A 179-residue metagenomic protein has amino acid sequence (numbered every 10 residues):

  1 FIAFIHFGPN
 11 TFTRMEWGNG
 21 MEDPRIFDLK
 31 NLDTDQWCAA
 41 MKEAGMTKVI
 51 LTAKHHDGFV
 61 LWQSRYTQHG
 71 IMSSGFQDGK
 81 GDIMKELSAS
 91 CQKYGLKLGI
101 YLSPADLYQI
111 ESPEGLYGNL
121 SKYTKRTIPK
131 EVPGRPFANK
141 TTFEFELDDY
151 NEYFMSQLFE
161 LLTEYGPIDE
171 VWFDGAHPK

Functional and structural regions predicted by a protein language model:
F1-K179: Mature catalytic domains of secreted/periplasmic carbohydrate-active enzymes
